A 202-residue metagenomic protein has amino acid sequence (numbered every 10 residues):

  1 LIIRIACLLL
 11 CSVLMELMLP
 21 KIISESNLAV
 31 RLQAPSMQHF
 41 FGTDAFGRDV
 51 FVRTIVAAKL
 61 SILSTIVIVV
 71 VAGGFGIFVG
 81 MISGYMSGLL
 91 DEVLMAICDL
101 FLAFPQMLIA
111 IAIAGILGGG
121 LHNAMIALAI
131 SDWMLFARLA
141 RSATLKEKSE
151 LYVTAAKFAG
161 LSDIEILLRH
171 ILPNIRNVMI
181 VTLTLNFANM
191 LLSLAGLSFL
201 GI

Functional and structural regions predicted by a protein language model:
L1-E25, I97, E165, I175-R176: N-terminal signal-anchor/first transmembrane alpha helix
I2-A6, L60-V67, V71, A103-I109 (+2 more regions): Hydrophobic alpha-helical transmembrane segments of multipass membrane transporters and ion channels, focusing on
C11-F46, F199-I202: Hydrophobic alpha-helical transmembrane segments of membrane transport/permease proteins and related membrane-embedded
F40, D44, V50, F75-G76 (+5 more regions): Generic hydrophobic transmembrane alpha-helix motif, especially the helices
V50-A57, I62, I97, F104 (+5 more regions): Short hydrophobic alpha-helical segments within the ABC transporter permease transmembrane module
V50-Y85: Transmembrane alpha-helix signature in integral membrane proteins
